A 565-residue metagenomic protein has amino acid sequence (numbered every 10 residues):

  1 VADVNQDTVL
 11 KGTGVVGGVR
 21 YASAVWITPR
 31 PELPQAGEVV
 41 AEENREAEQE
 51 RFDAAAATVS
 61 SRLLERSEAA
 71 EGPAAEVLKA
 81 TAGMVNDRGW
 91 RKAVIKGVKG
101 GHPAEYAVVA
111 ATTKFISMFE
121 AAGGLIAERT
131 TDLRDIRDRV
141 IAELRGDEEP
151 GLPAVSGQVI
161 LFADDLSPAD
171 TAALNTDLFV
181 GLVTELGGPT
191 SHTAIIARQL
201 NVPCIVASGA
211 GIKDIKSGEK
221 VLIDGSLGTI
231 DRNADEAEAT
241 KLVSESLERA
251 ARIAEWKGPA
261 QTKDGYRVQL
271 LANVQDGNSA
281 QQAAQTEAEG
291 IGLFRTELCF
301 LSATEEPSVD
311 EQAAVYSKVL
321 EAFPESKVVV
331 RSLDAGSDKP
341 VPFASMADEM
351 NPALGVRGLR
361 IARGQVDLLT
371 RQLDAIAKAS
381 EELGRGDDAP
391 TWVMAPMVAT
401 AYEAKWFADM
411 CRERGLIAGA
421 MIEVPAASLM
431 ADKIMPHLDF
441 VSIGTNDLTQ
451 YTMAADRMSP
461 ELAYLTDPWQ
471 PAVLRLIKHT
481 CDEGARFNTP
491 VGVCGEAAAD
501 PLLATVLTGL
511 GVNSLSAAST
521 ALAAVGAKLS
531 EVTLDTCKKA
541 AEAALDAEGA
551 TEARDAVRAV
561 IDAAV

Functional and structural regions predicted by a protein language model:
V1-G146: Conserved, well-structured core domains of diverse proteins
A2-L33, R145, L152-A288: Acidic, glycine-rich flexible loop/linker segments
R45, Q49, A56, A74-L78 (+15 more regions): Alpha-helix initiation and N-capping motif
A54, A110, P189-H192, N278 (+2 more regions): An amphipathic alpha-helix/helix-turn recognition signal
A56, S60, I195-R198, A284 (+2 more regions): Residues within alpha-helical segments
S61, E65-G72, W90, P103 (+8 more regions): Intrinsically disordered or highly flexible coil/loop and linker segments, enriched in small and charged/polar residues
I116-V155, I223-V243, I434-T466: N-terminal-biased segments
R252-V565: Conserved alpha/beta-domain cores
